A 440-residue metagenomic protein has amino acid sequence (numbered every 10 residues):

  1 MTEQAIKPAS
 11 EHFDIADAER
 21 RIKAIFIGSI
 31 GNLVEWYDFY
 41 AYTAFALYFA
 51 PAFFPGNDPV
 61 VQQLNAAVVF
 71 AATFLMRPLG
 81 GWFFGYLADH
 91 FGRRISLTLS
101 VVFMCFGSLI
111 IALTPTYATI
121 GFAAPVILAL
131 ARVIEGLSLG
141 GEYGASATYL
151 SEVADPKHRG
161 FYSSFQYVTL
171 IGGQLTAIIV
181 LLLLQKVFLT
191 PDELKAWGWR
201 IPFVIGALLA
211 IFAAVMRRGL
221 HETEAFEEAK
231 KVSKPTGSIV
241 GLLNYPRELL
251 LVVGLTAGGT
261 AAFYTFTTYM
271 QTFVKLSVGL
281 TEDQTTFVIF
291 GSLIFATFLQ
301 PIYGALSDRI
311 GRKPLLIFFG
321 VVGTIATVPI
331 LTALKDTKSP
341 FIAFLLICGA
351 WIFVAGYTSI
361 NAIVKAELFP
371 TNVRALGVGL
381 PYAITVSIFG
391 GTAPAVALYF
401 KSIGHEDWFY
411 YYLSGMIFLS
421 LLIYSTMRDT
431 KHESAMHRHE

Functional and structural regions predicted by a protein language model:
Y42-T43, P246-F295, F389-P394: Extracytoplasmic gate region of multi-pass secondary transporters
A46-L79: Extracellular/periplasmic helix-loop-helix junction of adjacent transmembrane segments in MFS-like secondary
P55, V102-G121, V321-T337: C-terminal ends and interior cores of transmembrane alpha-helices in multi-pass membrane transporters/permeases
A67-Y86, C105-G107, F290-Y303: Central cavity-lining transmembrane alpha-helices of secondary-active solute carriers, predominantly the Major
H90-V102, R309-G320: Cytoplasmic membrane-interface "Motif A"-like loop-to-helix N-cap segments of 12-TM Major Facilitator Superfamily
G160-Q185, L209, L380-A393: Glycine-rich segments within core transmembrane alpha-helices of 12-TM secondary carriers
A213-L220, V364, S414-E440: Multi-pass alpha-helical transporter architecture, strongest for 12-TM Major Facilitator/SLC carriers used
K313-I360: C-terminal transmembrane helical hairpin of 12-TM major facilitator-type secondary transporters
